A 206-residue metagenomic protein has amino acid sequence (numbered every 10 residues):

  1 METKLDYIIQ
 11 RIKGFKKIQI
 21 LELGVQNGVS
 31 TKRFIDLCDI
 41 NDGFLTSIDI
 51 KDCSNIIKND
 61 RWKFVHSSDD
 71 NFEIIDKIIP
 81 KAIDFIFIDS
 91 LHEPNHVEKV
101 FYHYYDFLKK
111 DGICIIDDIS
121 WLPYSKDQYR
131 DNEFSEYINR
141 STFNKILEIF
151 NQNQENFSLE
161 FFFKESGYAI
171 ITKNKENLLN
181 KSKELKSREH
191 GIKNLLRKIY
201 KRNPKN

Functional and structural regions predicted by a protein language model:
M1-F87, L91-N206: A short alpha-helical cap/connector motif
